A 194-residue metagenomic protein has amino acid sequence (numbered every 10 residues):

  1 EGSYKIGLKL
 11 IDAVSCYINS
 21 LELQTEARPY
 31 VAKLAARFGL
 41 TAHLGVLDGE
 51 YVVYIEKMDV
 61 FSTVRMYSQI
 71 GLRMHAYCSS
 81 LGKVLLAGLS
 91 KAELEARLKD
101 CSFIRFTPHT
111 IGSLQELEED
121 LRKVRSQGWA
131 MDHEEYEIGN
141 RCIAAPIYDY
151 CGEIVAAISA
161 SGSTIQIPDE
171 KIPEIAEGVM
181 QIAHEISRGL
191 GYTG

Functional and structural regions predicted by a protein language model:
E1-T25, P29-A32, R188-Y192: N-terminal helix-turn-helix
S3, G7, S20, Q24 (+7 more regions): Short, structured helix-loop boundary elements
Y4, V52-V53: Hydrophobic residues embedded in beta-strands of well-ordered beta-sheets
V31-G39, H43: Short regulatory alpha-helical segment in sensory/regulatory domains of signaling proteins that mediates
L44-G49, M58: Short hydrophobic alpha-helical segments used for membrane anchoring or interfacial signaling
V64-Y136: Short, solvent-exposed recognition segments
A96, C101-S102, M180-G194: Cysteine/selenocysteine-centered motifs that mediate thiol-based redox chemistry or coordinate metal-sulfur cofactors
H109-I182: Extended hydrophobic
